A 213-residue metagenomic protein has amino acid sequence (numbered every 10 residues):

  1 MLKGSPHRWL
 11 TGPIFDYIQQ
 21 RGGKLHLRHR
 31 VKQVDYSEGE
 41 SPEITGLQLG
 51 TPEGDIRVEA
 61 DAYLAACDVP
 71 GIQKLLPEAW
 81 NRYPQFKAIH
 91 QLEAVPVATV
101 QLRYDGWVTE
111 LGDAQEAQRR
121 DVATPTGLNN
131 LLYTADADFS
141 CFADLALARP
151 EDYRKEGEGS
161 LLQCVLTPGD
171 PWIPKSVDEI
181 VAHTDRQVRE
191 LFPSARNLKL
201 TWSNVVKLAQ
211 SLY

Functional and structural regions predicted by a protein language model:
M1-A62: Helical element adjacent to the flavin cofactor pocket in flavoenzyme catalytic cores
Q48, E53, A60-A62, C67-Y213: C-terminal segments that line or cap access tunnels to active or ligand-binding sites in enzymes and enzyme-associated
